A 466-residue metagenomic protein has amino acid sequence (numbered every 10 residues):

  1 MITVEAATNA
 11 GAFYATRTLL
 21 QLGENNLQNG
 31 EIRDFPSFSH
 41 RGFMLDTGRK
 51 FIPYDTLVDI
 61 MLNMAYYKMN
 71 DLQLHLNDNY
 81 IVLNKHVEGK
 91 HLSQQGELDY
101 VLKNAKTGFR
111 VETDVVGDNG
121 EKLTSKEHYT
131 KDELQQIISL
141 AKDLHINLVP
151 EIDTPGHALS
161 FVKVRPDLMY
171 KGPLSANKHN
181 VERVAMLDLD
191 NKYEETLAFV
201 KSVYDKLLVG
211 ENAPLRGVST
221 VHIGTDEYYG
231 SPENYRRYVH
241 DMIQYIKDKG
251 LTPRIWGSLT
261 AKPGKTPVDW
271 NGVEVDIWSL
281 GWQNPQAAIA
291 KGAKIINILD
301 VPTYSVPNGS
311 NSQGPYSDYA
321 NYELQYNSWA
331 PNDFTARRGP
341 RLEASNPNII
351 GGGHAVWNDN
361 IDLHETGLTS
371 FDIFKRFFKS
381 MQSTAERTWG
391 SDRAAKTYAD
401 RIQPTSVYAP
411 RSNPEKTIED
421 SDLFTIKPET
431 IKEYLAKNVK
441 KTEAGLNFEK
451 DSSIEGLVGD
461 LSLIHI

Functional and structural regions predicted by a protein language model:
M1-P36, P253-K262, N271, S406 (+3 more regions): Acidic, contiguous N-terminal accessory segments
I2-V184, E195, K201-V218, W357-N360: Feature activates predominantly on carbohydrate-active enzymes
R41-L45, L72-L74, L148-I152, V221-I223 (+4 more regions): Hydrophobic faces of well-ordered beta-strands that scaffold small-molecule active sites in alpha/beta enzyme cores
G48, N77-I81, D153-H157, D226-Y228 (+4 more regions): Active-site beta-loop-alpha junctions enriched in small/polar residues
K178, R183-G272, S279-L280, P285-Q286: Active-site neighborhood of glycoside hydrolase catalytic domains
T266-V273, S279-T442: Flexible, acidic glycine-rich loops studded with aromatic residues
A436-G459: Extracellular carbohydrate-recognition regions
I464-I466: Conserved small/polar residues in nucleotide/adenosyl-binding loops
